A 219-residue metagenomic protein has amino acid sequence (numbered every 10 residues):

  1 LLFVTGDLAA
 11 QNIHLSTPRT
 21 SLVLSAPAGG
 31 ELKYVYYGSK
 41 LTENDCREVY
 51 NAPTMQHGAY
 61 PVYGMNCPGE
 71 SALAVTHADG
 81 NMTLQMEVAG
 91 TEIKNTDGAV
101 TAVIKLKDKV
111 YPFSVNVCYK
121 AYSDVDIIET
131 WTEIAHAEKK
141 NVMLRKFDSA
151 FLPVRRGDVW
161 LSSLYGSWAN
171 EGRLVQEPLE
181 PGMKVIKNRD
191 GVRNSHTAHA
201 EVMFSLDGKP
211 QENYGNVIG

Functional and structural regions predicted by a protein language model:
L1-Q11: Bacterial Sec-dependent N-terminal signal peptides
Q11-V23, L32-G219: Polysaccharide-binding surfaces and accessory modules of carbohydrate-active proteins
